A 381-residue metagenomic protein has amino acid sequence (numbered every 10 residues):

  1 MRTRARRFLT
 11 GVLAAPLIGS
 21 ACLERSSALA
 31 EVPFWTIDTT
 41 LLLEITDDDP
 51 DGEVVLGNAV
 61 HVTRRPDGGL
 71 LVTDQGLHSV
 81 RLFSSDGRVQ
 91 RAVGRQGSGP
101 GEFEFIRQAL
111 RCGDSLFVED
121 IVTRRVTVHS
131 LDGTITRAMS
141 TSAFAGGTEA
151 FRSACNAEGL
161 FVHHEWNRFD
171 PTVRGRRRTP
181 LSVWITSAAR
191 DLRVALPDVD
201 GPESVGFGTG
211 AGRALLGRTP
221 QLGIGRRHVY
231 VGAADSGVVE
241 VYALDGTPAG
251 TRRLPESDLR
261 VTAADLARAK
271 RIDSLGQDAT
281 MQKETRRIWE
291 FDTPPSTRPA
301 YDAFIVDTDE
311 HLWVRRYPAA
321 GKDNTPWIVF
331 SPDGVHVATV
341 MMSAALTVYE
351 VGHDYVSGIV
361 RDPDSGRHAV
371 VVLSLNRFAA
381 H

Functional and structural regions predicted by a protein language model:
M1-V12: Bacterial N-terminal signal peptides that target proteins for export
T10-A21: Bacterial N-terminal signal peptides
A21-H381: Eukaryotic scaffold repeat domains enriched in small/polar residues
